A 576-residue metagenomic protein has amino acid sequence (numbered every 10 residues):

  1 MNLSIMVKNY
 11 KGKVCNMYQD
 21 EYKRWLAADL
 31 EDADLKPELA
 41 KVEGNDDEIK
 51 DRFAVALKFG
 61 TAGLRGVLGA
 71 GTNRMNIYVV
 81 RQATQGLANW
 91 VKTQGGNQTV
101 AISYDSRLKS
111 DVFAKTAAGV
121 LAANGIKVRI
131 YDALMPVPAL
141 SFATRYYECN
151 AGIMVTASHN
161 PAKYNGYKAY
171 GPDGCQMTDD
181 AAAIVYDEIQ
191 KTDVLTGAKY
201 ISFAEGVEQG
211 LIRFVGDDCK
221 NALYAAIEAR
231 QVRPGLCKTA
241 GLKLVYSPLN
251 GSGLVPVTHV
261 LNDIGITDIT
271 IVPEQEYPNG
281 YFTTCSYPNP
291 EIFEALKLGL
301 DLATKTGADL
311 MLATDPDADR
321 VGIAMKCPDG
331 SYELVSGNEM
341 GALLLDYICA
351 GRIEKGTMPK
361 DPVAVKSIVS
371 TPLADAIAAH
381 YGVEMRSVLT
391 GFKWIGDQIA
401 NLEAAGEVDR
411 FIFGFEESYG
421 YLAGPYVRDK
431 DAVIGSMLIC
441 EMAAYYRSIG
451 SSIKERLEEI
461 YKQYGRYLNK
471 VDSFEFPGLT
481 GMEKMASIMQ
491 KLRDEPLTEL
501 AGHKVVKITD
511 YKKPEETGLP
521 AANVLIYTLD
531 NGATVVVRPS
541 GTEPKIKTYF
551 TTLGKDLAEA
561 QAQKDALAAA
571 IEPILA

Functional and structural regions predicted by a protein language model:
N2-N16: Short, Lys/Arg-enriched N-terminal segments with co-localized hydrophobic residues within the first ~10-30 amino acids
Y10, Y22-A117, N124, G206-V207 (+2 more regions): An N-terminal, well-structured beta->alpha segment
E48-L57, N165-A295, L302-A303: Gly/Ser/Thr-enriched, mixed-charge loops and adjacent short helices that form phosphate/oxyanion-binding elements
F53-N73, A157-S158, L244, P248-V260 (+4 more regions): Conserved phosphate/anionic-ligand binding catalytic regions in large, soluble enzymes, centered on
A101-Y164, G265-G322: N-terminal small/polar loop signature for handling phosphorylated ligands or for N-terminal nucleophile
V112-L121, Y164-G171, D319-N338, A374: Short Gly/Thr/Asp-enriched flexible loops that form oxyanion-binding sites at enzyme active sites
Y170-Y200, N338-D361, K366-I377, A432: Glycine-rich phosphate-binding loop plus the immediately following alpha-helix
T304, A308-L310, S331-E333, G351-R538 (+3 more regions): Phosphate-binding and adjacent anionic-ligand microenvironments
